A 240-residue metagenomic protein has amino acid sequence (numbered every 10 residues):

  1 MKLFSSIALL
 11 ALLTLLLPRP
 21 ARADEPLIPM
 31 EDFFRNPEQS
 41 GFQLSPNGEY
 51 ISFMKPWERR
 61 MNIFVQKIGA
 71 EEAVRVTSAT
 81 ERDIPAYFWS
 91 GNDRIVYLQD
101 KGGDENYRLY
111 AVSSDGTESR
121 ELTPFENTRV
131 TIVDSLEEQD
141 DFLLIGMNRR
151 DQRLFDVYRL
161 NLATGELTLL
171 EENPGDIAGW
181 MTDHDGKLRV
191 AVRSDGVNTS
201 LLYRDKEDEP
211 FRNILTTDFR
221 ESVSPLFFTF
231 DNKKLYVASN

Functional and structural regions predicted by a protein language model:
M1-K2: N-terminal secretory signal peptides that target proteins for export/translocation
S6-L16: Bacterial N-terminal signal peptides
R19-A23: Sec/Tat signal peptide C-region and signal peptidase I cleavage site
D24-Q39, A70-A73: A short helix->beta-strand "capping" segment at the edge of beta-propeller domains
N36-M54, A79-Q99, L109, E126-R149 (+4 more regions): Conserved beta-propeller blade repeats
F53-S78: Beta-propeller domains
M61-I63, E71, Y107-L109, T117 (+2 more regions): Repetitive beta-architecture junctions, highlighting loop-to-beta-strand starts across blade-like repeats
K67-E71, S113-T117, N161-G165, D205-D208: Short loop/turn segments that connect beta-strands within beta-propeller blades
